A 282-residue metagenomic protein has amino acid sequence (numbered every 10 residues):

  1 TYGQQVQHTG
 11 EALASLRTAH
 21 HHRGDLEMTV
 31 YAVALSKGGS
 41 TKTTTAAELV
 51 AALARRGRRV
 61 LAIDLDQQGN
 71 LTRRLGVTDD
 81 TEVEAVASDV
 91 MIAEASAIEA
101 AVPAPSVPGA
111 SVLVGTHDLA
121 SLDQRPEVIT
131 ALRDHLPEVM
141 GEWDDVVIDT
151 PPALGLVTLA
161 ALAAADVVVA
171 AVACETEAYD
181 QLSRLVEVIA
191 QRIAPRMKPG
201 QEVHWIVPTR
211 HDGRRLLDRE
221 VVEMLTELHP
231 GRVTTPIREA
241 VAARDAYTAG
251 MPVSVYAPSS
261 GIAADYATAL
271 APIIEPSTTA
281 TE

Functional and structural regions predicted by a protein language model:
T1-E282: P-loop NTP-binding core
